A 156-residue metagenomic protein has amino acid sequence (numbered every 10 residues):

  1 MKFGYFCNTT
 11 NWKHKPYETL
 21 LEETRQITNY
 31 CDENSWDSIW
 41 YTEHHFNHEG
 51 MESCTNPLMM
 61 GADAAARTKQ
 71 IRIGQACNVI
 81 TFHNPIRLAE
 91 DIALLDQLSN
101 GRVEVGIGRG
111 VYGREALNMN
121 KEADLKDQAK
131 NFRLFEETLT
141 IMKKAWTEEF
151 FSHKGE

Functional and structural regions predicted by a protein language model:
M1-R67, I71-R72: N-terminal beta1-alpha1-beta2 module of alpha/beta enzyme domains
K2-T19, T81-K154: Flexible, glycine-rich active-site loops centered on histidine and acidic residues that chelate a metal or position
T24-I27, G61, A76, D91-A93 (+1 more regions): Short, flexible coil/linker segments at or flanking structured domains
T42, A76, G106-G108: Structural motif
E43, T68-Q70, C77, E148-F150 (+1 more regions): Generic secondary-structure boundary/loop-capping signal
M51, N56-M59, L88-A93, E156: A short, hydrophobic/aromatic-rich structural module that often spans a beta strand with its adjoining loop
G74-F82: Conserved strand-turn element in the central/C-terminal portion of the radical SAM core barrel that lines
